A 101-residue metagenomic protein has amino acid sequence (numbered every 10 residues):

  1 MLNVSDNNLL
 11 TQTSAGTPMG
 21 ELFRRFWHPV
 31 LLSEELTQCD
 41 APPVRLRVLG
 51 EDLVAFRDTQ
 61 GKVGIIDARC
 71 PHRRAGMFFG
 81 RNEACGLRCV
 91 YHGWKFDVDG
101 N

Functional and structural regions predicted by a protein language model:
M1-D52: Zn-dependent metallo-beta-lactamase
E34-N101: Rieske [2Fe-2S] iron-sulfur-binding domain
